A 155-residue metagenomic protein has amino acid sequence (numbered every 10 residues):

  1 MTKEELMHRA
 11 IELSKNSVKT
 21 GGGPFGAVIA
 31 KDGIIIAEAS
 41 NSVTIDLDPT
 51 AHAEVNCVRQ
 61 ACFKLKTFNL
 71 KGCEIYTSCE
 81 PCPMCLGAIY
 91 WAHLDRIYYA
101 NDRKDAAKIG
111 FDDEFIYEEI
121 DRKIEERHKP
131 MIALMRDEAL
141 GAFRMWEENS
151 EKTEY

Functional and structural regions predicted by a protein language model:
M1-V18, P81, A88-Y155: Zinc-dependent deaminase
A10, S14-S17, A27, A53 (+1 more regions): Small-residue (primarily alanine) positions within well-ordered alpha-helices, especially packing/interaction faces
G21-F25, K71: Short, basic and Ser/Thr-rich N-terminal targeting/leader segments
F25-G33: Short beta-strand scaffold segments in enzyme catalytic cores
A27, K66-T67, D121-K123: Short secondary-structure boundary/capping segments
I36-V43: Short beta->alpha transition motifs characteristic of CBS
I45-D48: Conserved Nudix-box catalytic region and its N-terminal flanking loop in Nudix hydrolases and closely related
T50-A51, V55-A92: Helix-adjacent hinge/juxtasegments
